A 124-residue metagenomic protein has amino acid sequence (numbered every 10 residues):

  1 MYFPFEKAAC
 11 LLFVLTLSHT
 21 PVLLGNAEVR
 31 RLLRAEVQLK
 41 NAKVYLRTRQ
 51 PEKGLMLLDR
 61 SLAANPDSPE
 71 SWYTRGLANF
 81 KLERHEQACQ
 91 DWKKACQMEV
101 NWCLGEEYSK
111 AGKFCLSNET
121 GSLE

Functional and structural regions predicted by a protein language model:
R34-A35, P69-E70, W102-L104: Helix-start (N-cap) detector for alpha-helical repeat units in TPR-like alpha-solenoids, especially tetratricopeptide
K40, T74, Y108-A111: Canonical tetratricopeptide repeat
R47-T48, K81, F114-S117: Register position in tetratricopeptide repeats
R60-S61, K94-A95: Canonical positions in the second alpha-helix
N101-E124: TPR/TPR-like alpha-solenoid helical repeat scaffolds
